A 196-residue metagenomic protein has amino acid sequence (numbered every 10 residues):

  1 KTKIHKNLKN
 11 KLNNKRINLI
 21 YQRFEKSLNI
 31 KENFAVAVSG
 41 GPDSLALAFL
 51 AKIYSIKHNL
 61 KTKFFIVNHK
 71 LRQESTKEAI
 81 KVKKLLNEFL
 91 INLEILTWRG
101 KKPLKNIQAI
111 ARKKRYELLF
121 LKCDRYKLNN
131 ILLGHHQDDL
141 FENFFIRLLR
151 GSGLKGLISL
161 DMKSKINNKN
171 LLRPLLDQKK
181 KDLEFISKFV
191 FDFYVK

Functional and structural regions predicted by a protein language model:
K1-K196: Core alpha/beta nucleotide-donor-binding catalytic domains of modification enzymes
